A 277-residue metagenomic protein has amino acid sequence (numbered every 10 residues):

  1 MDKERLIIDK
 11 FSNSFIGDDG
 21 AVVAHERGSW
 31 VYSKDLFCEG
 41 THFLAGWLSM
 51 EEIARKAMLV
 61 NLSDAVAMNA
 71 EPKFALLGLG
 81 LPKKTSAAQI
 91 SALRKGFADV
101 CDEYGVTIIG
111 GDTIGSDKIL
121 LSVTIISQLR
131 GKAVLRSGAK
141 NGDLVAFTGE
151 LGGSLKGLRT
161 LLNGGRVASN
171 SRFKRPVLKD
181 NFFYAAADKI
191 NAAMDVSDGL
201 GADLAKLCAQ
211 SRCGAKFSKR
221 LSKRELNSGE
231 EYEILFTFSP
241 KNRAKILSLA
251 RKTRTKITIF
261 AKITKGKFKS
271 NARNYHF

Functional and structural regions predicted by a protein language model:
M1-F277: Helix-biased detector of long, well-ordered alpha-helical tracts
